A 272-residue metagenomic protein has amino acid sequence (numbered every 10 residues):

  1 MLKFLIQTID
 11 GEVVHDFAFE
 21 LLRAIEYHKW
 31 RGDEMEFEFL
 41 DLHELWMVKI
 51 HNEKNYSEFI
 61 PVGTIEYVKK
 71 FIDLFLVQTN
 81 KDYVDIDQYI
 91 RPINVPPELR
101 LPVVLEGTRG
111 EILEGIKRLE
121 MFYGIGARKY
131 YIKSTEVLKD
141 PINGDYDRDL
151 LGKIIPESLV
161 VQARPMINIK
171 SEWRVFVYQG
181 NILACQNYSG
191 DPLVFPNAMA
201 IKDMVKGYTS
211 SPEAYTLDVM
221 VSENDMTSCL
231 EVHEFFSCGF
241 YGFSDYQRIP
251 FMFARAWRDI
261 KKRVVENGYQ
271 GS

Functional and structural regions predicted by a protein language model:
L2-T209: Active-site nucleotide/adenylate-binding loops and adjacent lid/helix of ATP-dependent enzymes
I93, P97, Y215-D218, E266-S272: A short, terminal or domain-edge coil/loop segment
V160, E172, A214-T216, C229: Extracellular structured ligand-interaction cores
R164-P165, P212-E223: A short glycine-rich, hydrophobically flanked beta-strand micro-motif that places a catalytic Asp/Glu for divalent metal
V175, L217-V219, V232: A structural signal for short, well-ordered beta-strand segments
L193, T209-S211, N224, Y241: Short amphipathic alpha-helical interaction segments
M199-Y215, F251-V265: Short, solvent-exposed cationic patches
E223-S272: C-terminal active-site "lid" helix and adjoining low-complexity regulatory extension at the edge of ATP-using catalytic
